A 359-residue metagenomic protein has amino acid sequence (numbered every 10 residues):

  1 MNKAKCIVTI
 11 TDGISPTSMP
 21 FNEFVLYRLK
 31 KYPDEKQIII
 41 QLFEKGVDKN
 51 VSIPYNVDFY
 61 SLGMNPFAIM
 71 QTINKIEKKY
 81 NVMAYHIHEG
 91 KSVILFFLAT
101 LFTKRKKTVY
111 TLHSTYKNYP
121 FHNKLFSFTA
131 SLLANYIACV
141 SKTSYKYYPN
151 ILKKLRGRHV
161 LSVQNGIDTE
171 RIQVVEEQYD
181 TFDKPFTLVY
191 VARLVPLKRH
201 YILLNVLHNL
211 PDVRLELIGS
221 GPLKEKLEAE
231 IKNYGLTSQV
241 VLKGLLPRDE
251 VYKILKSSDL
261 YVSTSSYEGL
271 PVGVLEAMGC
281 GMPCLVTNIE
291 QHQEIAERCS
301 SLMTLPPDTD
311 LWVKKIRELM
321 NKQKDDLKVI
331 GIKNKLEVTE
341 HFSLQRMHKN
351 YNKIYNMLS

Functional and structural regions predicted by a protein language model:
T9-A68: N-terminal strand-loop element at the rim of the active site of nucleotide-sugar-dependent glycosyltransferases
M19-Y27, F186, Y190-N209, V213 (+3 more regions): A conserved mid-protein helix/loop that constitutes part of the nucleotide-sugar donor-binding site
I87-V93, L112: Short His-centered aromatic/hydrophobic patch
A134-H159, I167-R171: A short, active-site helix/loop in glycosyltransferases that binds the activated sugar's phosphate group
L245-L246, K253-S258: Short alpha-helical donor nucleotide-sugar binding micro-motif in glycosyltransferases
S266: Aromatic "clamp/platform" in nucleotide-sugar-dependent glycosyltransferases that forms part of the donor/acceptor
P283-V286: Short hydrophobic beta-strand element within catalytic cores of glycosyltransferases and related nucleotide-activated
R298-D310, E318-K324: Conserved acidic donor-binding segment of nucleotide-sugar-dependent glycosyltransferases
